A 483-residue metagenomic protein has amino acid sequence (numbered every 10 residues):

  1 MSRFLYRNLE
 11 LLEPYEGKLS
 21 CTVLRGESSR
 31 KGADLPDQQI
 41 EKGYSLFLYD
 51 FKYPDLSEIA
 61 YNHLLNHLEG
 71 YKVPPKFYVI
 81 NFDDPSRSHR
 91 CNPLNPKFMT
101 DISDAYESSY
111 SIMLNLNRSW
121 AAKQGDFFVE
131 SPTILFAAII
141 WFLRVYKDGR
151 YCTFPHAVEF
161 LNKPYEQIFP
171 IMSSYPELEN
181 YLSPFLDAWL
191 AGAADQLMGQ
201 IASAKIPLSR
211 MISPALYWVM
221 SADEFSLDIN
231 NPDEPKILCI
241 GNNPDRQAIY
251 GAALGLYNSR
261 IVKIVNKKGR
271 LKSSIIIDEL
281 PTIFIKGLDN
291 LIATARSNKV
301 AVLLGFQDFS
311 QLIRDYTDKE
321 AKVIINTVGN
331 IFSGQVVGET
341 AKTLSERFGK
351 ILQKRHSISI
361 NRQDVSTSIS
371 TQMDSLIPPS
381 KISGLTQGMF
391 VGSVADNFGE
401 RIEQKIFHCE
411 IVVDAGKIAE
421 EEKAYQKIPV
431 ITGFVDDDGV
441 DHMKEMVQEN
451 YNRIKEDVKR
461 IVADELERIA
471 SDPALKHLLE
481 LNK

Functional and structural regions predicted by a protein language model:
M1-R3: N-terminal, intrinsically disordered charge-dense segments
L5-E13, G26: Short, low-complexity, intrinsically disordered N-terminal modules that encode targeting/processing signals
C21-T22, A33: Short glycine-rich, low-complexity segments
D37-V300, Y316, I382-T386, F390 (+3 more regions): P-loop NTPase motor domains
I292-T294, N298-A395: Conserved ATP-driven motor cores of ASCE-family P-loop NTPases powering translocation/secretion/packaging/pilus
I402-I406: Extended, low-structure N-terminal and interdomain regions that function as secretion/translocation signals
